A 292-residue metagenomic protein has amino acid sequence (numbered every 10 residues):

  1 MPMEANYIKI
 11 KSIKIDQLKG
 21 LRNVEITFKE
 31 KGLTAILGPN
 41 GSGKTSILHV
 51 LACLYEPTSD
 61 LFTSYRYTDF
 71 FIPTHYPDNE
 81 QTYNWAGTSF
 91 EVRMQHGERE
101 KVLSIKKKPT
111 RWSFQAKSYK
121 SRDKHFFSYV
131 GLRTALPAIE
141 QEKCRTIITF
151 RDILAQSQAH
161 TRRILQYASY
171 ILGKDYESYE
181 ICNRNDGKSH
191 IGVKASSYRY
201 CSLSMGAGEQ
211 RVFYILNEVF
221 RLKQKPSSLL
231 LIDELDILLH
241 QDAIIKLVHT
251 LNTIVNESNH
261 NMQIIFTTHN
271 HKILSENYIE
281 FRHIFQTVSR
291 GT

Functional and structural regions predicted by a protein language model:
M1-E140, H160: P-loop NTPase switch/coupling surface
P2-A5, S128, L132-Q210, N217-F220 (+1 more regions): Extended helical coiled-coil dimerization/tether regions that scaffold and oligomerize large DNA-maintenance assemblies
E4-Y7, K14-I15, T68-I72, K106-R111 (+6 more regions): A short linear-motif detector with a strong N-terminal bias
A5-S42, H49-Y55, R199-T292: Switch/communication elements of ASCE P-loop NTPase nucleotide-binding domains
I13, A86-H96, K188-A195, F281-F285: Short polybasic amphipathic segments
L48-C53, F150, R163-Y170, F266-H269: Low-complexity, flexible helical/coil segments
D60-L61, E177, I279: Charged, solvent-exposed alpha-helical segments that act as regulatory interaction surfaces
